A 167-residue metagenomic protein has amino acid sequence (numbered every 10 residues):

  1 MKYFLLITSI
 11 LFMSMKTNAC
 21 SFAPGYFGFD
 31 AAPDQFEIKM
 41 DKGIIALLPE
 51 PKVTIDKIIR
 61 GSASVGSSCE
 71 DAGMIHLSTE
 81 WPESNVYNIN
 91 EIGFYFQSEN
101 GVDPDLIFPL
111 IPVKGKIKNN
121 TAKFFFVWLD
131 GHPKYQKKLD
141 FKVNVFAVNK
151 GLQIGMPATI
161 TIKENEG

Functional and structural regions predicted by a protein language model:
F4-M13: Sec-dependent N-terminal signal peptides
C20-W81, E166-G167: Short, compositionally biased P/S/T/A/G/V-rich stretches that sit at domain boundaries
E80-P109: Solvent-exposed loop/turn segments flanking beta-strands in beta-repeat/beta-sandwich domains
P104-N120, I160-T161: Solvent-exposed serine/threonine-rich low-complexity stretches and specific carbohydrate-binding patches
T121-Y135: Signal that preferentially marks extracellular ectodomain short beta-strand elements of beta-sandwich modules
K137-V143: Exposed beta-strand face motif in extracellular beta-rich ectodomains
G151-N165: Extracellular fibronectin type III
